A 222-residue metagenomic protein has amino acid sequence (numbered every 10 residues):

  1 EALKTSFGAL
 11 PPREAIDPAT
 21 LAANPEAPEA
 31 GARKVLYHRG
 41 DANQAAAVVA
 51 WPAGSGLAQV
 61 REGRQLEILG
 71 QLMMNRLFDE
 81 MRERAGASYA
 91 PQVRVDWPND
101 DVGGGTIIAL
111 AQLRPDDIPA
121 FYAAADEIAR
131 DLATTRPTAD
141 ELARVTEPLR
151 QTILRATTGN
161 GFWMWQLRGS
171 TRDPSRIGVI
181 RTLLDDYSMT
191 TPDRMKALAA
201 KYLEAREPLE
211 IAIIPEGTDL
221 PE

Functional and structural regions predicted by a protein language model:
E1-A45, P52-G54, A212-E222: An aromatic/glycine/proline-enriched structural segment found at the starts of mature extracellular/organellar domains
V35, A197-A199: Short beta-alpha junctions and helix-cap segments that line functional grooves
Y37-D41, N99-D101, Y202: Replace "in large, NTP-powered and nucleic-acid-processing enzymes" with "in large, NTP-powered factors and other
Q44-V60, R82-M189, E207-P215, P221: M16 family metallopeptidases and their MPP-like homologs
V49, Q59-M74: Active/ligand-binding-proximal structured segments within catalytic/core domains that scaffold catalytic residues
D79: Long, His/Glu/Asp-enriched segments that create or flank divalent metal/ion-associated functional microenvironments
T191-A197: A short, acidic, amphipathic alpha-helical segment used as a generic capping/interface helix at domain edges
